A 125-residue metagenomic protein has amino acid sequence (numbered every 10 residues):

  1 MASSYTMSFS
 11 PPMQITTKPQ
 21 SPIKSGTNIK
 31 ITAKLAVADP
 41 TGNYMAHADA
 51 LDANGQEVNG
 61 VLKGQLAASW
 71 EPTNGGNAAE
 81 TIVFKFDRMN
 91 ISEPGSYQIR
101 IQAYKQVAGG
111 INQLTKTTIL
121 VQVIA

Functional and structural regions predicted by a protein language model:
M1-Q56, K63-A67, N77-A78, D87-P94 (+1 more regions): N-terminal onset of structured domains
Q102-Q106: Beta-strand-rich extracellular modules
